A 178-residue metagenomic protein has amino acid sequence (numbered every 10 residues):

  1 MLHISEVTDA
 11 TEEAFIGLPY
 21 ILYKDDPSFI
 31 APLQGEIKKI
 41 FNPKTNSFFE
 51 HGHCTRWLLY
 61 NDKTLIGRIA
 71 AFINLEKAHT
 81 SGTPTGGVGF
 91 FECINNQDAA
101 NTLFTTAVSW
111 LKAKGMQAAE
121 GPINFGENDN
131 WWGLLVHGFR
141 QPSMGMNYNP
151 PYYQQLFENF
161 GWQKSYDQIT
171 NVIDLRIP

Functional and structural regions predicted by a protein language model:
M1-K44: Short amphipathic alpha-helix that is part of the acyltransferase structural core
N42-L58, G67: A short helix-loop-beta-strand connector motif used in the catalytic cores of GNAT acetyltransferases and, in some
T64-R68, G86: Glycine-rich phosphate/pyrophosphate-binding loop shared by adenosine-nucleotide-utilizing enzymes
G67, Y166-D167: A structural microfeature
I73-L75: A short acidic/small-residue loop/turn micro-motif
A78-Q163: Acyl-donor binding region in acyl/amide transferases
Q163, I169-P178: C-terminal "cap" of GNAT-fold acetyltransferases
